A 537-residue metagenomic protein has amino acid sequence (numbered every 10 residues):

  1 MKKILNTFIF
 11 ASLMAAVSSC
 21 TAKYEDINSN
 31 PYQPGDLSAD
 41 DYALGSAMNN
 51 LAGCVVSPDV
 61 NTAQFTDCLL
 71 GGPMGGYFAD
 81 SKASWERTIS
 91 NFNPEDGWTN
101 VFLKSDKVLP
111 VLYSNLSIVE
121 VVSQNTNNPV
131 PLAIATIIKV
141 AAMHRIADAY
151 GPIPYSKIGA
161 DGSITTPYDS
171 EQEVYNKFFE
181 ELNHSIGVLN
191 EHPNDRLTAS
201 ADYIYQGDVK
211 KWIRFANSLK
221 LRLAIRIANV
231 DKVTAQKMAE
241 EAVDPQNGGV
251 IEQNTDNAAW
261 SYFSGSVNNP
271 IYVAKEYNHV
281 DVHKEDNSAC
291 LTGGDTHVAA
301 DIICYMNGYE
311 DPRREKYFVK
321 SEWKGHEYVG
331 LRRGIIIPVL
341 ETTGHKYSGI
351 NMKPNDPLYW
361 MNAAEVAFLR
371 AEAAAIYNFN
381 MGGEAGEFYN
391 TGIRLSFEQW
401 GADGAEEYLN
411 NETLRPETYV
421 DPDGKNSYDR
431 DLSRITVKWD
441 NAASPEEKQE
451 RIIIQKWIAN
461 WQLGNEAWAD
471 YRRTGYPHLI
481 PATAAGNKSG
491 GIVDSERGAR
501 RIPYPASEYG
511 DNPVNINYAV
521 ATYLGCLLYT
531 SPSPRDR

Functional and structural regions predicted by a protein language model:
M1, C20-K23, L51, V140 (+2 more regions): Terminal processing/anchoring signals of secreted or surface-associated proteins and related intramolecular
M1-S29: Bacterial Sec-dependent N-terminal signal peptides
C20-G76, N125, G486-S531, R537: Membrane-proximal, proline-rich intrinsically disordered regions
C20-N28, S81-I89, D148-S156, I271 (+1 more regions): Short, compositionally biased low-complexity segments
S38, D80-G404, A442-E450, Q455: Structured, solvent-exposed acidic/aromatic patches
G392-T418, K425: Conserved small-residue
N411-S531, R537: C-terminal functional modules
